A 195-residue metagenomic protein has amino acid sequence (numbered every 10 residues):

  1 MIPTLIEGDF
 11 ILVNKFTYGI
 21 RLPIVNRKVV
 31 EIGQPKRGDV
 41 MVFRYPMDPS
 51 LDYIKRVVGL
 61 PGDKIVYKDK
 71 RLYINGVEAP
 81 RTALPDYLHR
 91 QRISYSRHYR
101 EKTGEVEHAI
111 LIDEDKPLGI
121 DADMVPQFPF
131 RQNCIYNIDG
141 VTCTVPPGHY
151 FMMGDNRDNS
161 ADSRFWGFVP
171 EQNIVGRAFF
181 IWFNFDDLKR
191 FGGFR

Functional and structural regions predicted by a protein language model:
P3-R195: Soluble "head" domains of membrane/secretory-pathway proteins
